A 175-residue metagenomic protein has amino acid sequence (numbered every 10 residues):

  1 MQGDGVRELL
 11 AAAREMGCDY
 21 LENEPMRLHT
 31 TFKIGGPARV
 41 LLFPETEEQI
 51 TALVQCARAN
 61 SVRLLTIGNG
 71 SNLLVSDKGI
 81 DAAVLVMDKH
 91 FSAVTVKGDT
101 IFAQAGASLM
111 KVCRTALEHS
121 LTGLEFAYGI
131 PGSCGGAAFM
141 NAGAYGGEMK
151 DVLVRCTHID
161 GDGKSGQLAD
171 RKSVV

Functional and structural regions predicted by a protein language model:
M1-I67: N-terminal, positively charged, Ser/Thr/Ala/Gly-biased leader segments that form transit/presequence-like amphipathic
L21-N23, L65-G68, V75, V96 (+3 more regions): General beta-strand structural signal in soluble alpha/beta enzymes
G35, L42-E47, L74-S92, F139-A169: Structural signature of FAD isoalloxazine-binding scaffolds in flavoprotein oxidoreductases
P37-C56, T100-L121: A short, flexible low-complexity segment enriched in Lys/Arg and Gly/Pro that occurs in N-terminal basic tails
R39-L41, V62-L65, N72-L73, D81-L85 (+2 more regions): Structural motif
M110-H119, G123-V154, D160: A gly/ser-rich beta-alpha-beta helix-loop segment of oxidoreductase catalytic cores
V174-V175: Conserved small/polar residues in nucleotide/adenosyl-binding loops
